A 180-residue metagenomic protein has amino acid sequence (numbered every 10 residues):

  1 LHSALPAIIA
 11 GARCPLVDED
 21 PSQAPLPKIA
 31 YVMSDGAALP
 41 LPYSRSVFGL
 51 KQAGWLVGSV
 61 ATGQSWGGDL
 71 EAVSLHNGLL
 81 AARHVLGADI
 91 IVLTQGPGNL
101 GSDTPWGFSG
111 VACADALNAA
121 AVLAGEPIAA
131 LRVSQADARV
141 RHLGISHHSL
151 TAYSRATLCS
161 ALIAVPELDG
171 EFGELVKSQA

Functional and structural regions predicted by a protein language model:
L1-A72: Phosphate-binding glycine-rich loops and their immediate beta-loop-alpha structural context
I8-I9, I29, I90-I91, I128 (+2 more regions): Weak global preference for isoleucine
G11, P15-E19, G49-A53, A81-V85 (+4 more regions): Change "in soluble alpha/beta enzymes" to "in soluble alpha/beta proteins
F48, G78, I145-H148: Short, hinge-like loop/turn segments at secondary-structure boundaries
W55-H142: Glycine-rich anion/phosphate-binding loop at the beta-strand->alpha-helix junction
A136-A180: C-terminal functional extensions of proteins
